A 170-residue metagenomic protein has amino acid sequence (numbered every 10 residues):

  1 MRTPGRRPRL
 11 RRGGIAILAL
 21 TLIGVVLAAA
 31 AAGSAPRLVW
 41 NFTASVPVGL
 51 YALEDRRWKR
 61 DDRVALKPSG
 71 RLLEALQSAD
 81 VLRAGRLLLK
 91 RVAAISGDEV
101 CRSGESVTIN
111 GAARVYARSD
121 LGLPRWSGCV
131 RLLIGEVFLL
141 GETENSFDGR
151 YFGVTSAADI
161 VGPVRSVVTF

Functional and structural regions predicted by a protein language model:
M1-L87, R131, F152-F170: Protein maturation boundaries and topogenic segments
D62-V64, D98, E136: Structural motif
K67-S69, A112, E142: Generic beta-structure capping elements
L72, T108, N145-S146: Glycine-rich nucleotide phosphate-binding loop and flanking beta-alpha elements of Rossmann-like dinucleotide-binding
R83-R114: Mid-length scaffold segments of soluble, non-membrane domains
A117-V164, V168: Acidic/glycine-rich C-terminal interaction modules and beta/coil loop segments that lie outside canonical DNA-binding
